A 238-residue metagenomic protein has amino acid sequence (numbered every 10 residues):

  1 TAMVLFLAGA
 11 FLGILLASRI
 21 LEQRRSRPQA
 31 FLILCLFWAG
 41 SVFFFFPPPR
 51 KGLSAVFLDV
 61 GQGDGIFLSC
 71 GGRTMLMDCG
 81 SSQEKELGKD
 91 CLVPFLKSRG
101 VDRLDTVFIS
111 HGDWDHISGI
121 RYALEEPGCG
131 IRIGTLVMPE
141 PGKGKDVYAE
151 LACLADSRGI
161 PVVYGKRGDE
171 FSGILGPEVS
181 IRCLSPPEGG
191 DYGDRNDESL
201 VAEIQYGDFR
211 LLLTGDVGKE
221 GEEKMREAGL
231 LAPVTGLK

Functional and structural regions predicted by a protein language model:
T1-K238: Non-globular, low-confidence helical/coil segments that flank catalytic cores
